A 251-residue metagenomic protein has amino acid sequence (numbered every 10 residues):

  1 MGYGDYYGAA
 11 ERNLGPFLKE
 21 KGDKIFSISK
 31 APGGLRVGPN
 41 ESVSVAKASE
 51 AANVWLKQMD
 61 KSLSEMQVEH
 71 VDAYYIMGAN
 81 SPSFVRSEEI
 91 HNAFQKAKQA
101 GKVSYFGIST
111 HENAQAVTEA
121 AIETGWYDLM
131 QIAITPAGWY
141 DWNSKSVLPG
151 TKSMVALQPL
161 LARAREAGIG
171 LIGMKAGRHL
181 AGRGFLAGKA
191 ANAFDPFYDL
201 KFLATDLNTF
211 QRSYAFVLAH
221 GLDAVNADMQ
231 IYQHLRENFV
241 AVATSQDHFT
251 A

Functional and structural regions predicted by a protein language model:
M1-S29, T135: N-terminal binding-site loop/beta-alpha segment at the start of enzyme catalytic domains that lines or forms
D5, A9, A31, E112-N113 (+1 more regions): Short beta->alpha linker loops
E11-G15, W55-S62, A114-T118, S153-P159: Alpha-helical scaffolding within the catalytic cores of extracellular/periplasmic polymer-degrading hydrolases
G15-F26, L63-E69, K98, A121-W126 (+1 more regions): Acidic (Asp/Glu)-rich catalytic clusters
A31-L56, G78, P82-S83, F194-L207: Active-site mouth loops of central-metabolism enzymes
K61-R86: Active-site groove signature of glycoside hydrolases
M77-A251: Beta/alpha (TIM)-barrel catalytic core signal, keyed to glycine-rich beta->alpha loops juxtaposed to Asp/Glu that bind
